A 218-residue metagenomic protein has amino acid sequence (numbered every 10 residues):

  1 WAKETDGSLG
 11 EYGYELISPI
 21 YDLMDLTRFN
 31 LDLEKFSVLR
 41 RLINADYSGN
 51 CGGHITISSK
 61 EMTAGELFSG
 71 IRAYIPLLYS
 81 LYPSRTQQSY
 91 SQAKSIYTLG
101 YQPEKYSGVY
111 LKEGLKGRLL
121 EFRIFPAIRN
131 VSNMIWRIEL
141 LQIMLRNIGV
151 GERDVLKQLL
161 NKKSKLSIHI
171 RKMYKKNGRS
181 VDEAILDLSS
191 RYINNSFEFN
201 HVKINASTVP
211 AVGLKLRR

Functional and structural regions predicted by a protein language model:
W1-G49, K60-R218: C-terminal accessory/tail domains of diverse enzymes
